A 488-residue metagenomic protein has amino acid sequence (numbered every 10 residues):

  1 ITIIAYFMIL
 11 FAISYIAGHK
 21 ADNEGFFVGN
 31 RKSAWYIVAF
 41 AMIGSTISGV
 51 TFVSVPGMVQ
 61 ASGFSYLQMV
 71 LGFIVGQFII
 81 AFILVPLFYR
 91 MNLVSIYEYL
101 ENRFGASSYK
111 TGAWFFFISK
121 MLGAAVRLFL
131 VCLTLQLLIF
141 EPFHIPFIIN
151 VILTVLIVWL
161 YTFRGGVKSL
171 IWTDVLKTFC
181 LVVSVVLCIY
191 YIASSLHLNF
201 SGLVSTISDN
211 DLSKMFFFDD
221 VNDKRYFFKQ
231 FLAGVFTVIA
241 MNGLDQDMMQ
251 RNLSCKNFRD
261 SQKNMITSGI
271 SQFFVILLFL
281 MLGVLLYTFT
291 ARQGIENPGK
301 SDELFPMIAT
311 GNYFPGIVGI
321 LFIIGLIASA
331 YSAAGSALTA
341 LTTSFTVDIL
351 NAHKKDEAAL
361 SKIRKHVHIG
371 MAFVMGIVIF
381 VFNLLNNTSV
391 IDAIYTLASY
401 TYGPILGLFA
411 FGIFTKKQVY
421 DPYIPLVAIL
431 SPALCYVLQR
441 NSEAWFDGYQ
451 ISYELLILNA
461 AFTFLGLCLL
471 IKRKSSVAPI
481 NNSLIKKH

Functional and structural regions predicted by a protein language model:
I1-H488: Membrane-embedded helix-loop-helix hairpins and adjacent transmembrane boundary segments in multi-pass transporters
